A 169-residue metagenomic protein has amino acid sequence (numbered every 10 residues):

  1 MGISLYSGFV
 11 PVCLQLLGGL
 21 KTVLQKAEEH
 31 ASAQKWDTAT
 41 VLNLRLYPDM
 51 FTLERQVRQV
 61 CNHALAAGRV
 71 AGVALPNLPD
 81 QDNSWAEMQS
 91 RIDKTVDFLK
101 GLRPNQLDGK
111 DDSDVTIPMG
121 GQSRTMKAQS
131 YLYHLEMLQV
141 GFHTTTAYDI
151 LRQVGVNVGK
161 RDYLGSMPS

Functional and structural regions predicted by a protein language model:
I3-A33, F51-R69, L138-F142: Alpha-helical bundle segments that constitute or directly flank the non-heme di-iron/ferroxidase center
T22, D97, D149: Surface-exposed charge patches
A33-L42, G101-L132, L164: Acidic interhelical loop/turn segments
L42-P76, S123-G159: Short, contiguous alpha-helical
L65-N105: Helix-adjacent hinge/juxtasegments
V158-S169: Short, highly charged C-terminal tails/helix-capping segments
